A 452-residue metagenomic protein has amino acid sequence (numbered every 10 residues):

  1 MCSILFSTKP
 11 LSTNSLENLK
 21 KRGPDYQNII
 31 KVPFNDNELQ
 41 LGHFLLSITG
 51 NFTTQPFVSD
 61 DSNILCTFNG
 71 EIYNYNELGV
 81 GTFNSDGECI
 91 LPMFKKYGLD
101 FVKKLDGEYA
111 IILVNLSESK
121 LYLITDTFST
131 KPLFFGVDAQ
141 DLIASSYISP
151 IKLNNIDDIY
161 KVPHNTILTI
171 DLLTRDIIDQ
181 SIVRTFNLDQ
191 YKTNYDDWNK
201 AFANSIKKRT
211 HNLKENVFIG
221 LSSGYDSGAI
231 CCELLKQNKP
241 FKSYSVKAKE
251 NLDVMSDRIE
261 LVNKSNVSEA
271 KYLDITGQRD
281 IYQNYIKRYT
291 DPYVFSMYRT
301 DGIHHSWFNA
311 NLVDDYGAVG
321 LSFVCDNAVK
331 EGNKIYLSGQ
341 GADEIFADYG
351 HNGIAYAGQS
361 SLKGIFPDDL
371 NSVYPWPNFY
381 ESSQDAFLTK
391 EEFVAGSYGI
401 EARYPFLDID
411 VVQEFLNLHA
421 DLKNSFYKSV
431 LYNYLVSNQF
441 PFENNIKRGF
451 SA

Functional and structural regions predicted by a protein language model:
M1-D280, N284-Y285: Cysteine-centered catalytic environments shared across enzyme families
P10, S117-Y122, F186-Q439: ATP-dependent adenylate-handling active sites, centered on carboxylate activation for C-N bond formation
P33-N35, F440, A452: AMP-binding (ANL) adenylation modules
F57-V58, L105, V162, F346-Y349 (+3 more regions): Short clusters of hydrophobic/aromatic residues that line enzyme substrate/ligand-binding pockets
E88-P92, E443-A452: Short linear loop/turn motifs
